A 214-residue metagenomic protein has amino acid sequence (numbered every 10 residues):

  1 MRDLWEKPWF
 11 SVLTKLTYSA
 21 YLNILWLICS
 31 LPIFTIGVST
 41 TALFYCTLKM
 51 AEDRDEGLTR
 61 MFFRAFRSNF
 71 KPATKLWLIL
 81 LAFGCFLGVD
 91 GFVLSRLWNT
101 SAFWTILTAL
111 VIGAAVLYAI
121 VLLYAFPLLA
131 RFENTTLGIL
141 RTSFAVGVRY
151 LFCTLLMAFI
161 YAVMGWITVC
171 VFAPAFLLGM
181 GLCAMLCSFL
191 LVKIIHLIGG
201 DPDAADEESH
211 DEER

Functional and structural regions predicted by a protein language model:
M1-L107, V111, Y118-R214: Helix-coil boundary and N-terminal low-complexity module in membrane systems
